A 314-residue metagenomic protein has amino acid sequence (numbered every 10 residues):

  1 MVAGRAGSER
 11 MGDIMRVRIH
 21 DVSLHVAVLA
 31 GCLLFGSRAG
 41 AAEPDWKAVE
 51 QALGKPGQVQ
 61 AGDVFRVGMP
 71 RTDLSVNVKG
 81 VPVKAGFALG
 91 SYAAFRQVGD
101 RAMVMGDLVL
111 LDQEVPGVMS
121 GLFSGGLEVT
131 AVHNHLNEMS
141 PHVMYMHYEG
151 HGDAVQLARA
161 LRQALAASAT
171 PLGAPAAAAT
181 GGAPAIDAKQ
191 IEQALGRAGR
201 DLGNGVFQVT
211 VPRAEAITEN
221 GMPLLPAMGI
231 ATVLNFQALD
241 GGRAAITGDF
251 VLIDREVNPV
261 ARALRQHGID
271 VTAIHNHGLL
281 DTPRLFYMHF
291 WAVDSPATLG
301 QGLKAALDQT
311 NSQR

Functional and structural regions predicted by a protein language model:
V2-I14: Short, Lys/Arg-enriched N-terminal segments with co-localized hydrophobic residues within the first ~10-30 amino acids
D13-A27: Bacterial N-terminal signal peptides that target proteins for export
H25-G36: Bacterial N-terminal signal peptides
S37-A41: Sec/Tat signal peptide C-region and signal peptidase I cleavage site
A42-H142, E149-L285, H289-R314: Long, contiguous binding/interaction regions
